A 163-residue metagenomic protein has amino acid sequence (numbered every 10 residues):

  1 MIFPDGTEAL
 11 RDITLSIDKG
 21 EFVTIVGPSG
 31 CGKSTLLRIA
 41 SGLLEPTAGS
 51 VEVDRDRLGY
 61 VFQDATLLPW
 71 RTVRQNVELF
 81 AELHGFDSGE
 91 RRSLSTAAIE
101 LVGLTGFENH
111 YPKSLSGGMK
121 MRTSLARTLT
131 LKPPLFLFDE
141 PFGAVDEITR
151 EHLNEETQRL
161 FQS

Functional and structural regions predicted by a protein language model:
V26-P28: The feature captures the beta-strand-to-loop junction immediately N-terminal to the Walker
S41: Helix-to-loop junction immediately C-terminal to a conserved catalytic motif
R71-E78: Short coil-to-helix segment of the ABC ATPase nucleotide-binding domain corresponding to the Q-loop/switch region
E78, E82, G89-F107, E156-R159: Conserved ABC ATPase "signature" region
H110-K113, L131: Conserved signature/switch motifs of ABC ATPase nucleotide-binding domains
F136-D139: Catalytic Walker B motif of ABC-type/P-loop ATPase nucleotide-binding domains
